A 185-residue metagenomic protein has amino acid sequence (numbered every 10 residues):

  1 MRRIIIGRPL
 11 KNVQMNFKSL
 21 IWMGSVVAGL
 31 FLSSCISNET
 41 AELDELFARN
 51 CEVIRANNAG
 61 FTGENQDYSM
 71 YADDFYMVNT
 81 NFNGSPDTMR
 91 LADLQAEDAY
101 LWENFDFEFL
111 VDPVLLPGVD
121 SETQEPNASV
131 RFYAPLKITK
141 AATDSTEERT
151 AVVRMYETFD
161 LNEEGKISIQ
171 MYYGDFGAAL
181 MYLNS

Functional and structural regions predicted by a protein language model:
M1-F47: Bacterial Sec-dependent N-terminal signal peptides
S19-W22, C35-S185: C-terminal and inter-domain tail/linker signature
